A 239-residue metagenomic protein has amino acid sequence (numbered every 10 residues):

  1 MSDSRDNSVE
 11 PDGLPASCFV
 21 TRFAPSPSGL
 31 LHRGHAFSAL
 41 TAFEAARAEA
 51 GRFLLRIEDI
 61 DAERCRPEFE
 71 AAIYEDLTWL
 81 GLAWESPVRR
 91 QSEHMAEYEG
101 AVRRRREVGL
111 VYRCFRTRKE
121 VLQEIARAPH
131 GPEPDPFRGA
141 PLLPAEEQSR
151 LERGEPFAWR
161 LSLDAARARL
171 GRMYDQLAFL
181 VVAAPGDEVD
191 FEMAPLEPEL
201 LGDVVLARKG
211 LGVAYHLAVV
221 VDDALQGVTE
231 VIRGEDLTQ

Functional and structural regions predicted by a protein language model:
S2-P132, A224, E235-D236: N-terminal Rossmann-like or analogous alpha/beta NTP/dinucleotide-binding catalytic cores that position adenine
K119-Q239: Active-site cores that bind ATP or allylic diphosphates and position pyrophosphate for catalysis
